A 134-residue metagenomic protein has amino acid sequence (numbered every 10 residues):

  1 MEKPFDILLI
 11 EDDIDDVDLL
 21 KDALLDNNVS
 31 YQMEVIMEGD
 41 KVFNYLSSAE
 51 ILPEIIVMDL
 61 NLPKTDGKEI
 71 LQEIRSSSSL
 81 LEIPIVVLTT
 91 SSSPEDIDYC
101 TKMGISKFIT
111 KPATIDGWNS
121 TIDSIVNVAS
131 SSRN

Functional and structural regions predicted by a protein language model:
E11: Conserved acidic carboxylate
I14-G39: Two-component/phosphorelay signaling modules centered on CheY-like receiver
V35-I55, N119: Acidic, metal-coordinating helix/loop segments flanking the phosphotransfer/catalytic sites of two-component signaling
M37, L62-T65, I74: Hydrophobic residue at a beta-alpha junction that N-caps the helix immediately following a catalytic beta-strand/loop
M58-D59, T89: Active-site residues of response regulator receiver
P63, L81, S93: The feature encodes the CheY-like receiver
A113-S124: C-terminal output helix
